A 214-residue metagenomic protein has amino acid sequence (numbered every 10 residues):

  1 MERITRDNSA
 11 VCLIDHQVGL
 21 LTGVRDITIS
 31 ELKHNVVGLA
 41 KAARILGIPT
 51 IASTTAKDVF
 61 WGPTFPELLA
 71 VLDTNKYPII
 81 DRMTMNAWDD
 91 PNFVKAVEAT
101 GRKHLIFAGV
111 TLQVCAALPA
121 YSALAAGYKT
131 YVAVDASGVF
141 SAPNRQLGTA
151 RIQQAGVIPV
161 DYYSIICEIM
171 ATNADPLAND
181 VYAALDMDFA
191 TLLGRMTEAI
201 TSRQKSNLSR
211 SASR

Functional and structural regions predicted by a protein language model:
M1-R82, A99, K129-V132, Q146-Q153 (+1 more regions): Active-site acidic carboxylates
V37, P91, Q113-A117: Glycine-rich phosphate-binding loop at the start of an alpha helix
T55-A56, T84, D135-G138, S164-I165: Short, ordered loop/turn segments at secondary-structure junctions
K57-W61, T84-A87, L112-A116: Acidic, metal-coordinating catalytic cores used for nucleic-acid/nucleotide bond scission and strand-transfer chemistry
R82-A96: Short phosphate-binding loop-to-helix
M85-D89, S164-A171: A short acidic, often aromatic-flanked loop/helix-cap motif at beta-alpha or helix-coil junctions that lines enzyme
V97-K103: Glycine-rich phosphate-binding loop signature in dinucleotide/nucleotide-binding domains
H104-Y162: A contiguous pocket-lining binding segment that forms or flanks enzyme active sites
